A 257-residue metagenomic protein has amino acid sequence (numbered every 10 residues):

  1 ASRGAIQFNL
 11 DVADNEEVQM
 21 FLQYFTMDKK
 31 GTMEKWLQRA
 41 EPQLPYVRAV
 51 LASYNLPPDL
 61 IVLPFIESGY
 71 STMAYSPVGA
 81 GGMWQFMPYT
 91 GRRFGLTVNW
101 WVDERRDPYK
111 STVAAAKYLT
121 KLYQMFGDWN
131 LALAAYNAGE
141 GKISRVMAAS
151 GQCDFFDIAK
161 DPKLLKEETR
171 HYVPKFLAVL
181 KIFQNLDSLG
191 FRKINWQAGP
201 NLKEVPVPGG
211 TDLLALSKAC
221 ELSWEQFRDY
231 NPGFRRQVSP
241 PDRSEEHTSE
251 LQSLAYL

Functional and structural regions predicted by a protein language model:
A1-N55: An acidic, Gly/Ser/Thr/Pro-rich helix-cap/linker signature
F21-K35, G69-P77, Q85-G127, M147-L164: Substrate-binding clefts and substrate-entry loops adjacent to catalytic sites of polymer-processing enzymes acting on
L56-T72, A132-N137, R228-N231: Short, functionally critical alpha-helical segments immediately adjacent to catalytic or ligand/cofactor-binding
S68-S71, T90-R93, G139-K142, F183 (+1 more regions): Solvent-exposed loop/turn segments at secondary-structure junctions within structured extracellular/periplasmic domains
E167, H171-S188: Catalytic cores of secreted or luminal carbohydrate-active enzymes
I194-E221: Primarily a LysM-type cell-wall glycan-binding module
D212-P241: LysM (lysin motif) carbohydrate-binding repeats in extracellular/periplasmic proteins that recognize
E246-L257: Single conserved hydrophobic/aromatic residue that forms the stacking wall/gate of nucleotide- or nucleobase-binding
